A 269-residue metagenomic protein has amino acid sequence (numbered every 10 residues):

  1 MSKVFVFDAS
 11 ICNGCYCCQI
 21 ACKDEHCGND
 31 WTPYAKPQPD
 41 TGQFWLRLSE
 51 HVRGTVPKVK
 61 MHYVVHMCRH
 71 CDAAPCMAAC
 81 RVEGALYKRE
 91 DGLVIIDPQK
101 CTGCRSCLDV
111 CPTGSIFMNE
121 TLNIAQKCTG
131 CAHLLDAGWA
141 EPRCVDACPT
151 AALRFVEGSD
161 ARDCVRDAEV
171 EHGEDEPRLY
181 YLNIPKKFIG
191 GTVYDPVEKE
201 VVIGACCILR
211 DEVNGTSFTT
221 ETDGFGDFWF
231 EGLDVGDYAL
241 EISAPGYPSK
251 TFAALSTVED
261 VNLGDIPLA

Functional and structural regions predicted by a protein language model:
D30-D72, M77, K100, L108-D109 (+1 more regions): Flanking helices and flexible, charged tails adjoining ferredoxin-like Fe-S electron-transfer domains in multi-subunit
P177-L179, S256-A269: Extracellular beta-sheet/turn segments enriched in Thr/Pro/Gly and aliphatic residues
K187-I189, P196-V213: Short, ordered, surface-exposed loop/turn motifs in non-cytosolic proteins
E212-D227: Short, acidic Ser/Thr/Gly-rich low-complexity loop/linker segments typical of extracellular and cell-surface proteins
D227-A239, P245: Short Pro-Gly-centered beta-turn/loop motif in secreted/extracellular proteins
E241-A253: A short, solvent-exposed loop/turn motif at the edges and junctions of modular extracellular/periplasmic domains
